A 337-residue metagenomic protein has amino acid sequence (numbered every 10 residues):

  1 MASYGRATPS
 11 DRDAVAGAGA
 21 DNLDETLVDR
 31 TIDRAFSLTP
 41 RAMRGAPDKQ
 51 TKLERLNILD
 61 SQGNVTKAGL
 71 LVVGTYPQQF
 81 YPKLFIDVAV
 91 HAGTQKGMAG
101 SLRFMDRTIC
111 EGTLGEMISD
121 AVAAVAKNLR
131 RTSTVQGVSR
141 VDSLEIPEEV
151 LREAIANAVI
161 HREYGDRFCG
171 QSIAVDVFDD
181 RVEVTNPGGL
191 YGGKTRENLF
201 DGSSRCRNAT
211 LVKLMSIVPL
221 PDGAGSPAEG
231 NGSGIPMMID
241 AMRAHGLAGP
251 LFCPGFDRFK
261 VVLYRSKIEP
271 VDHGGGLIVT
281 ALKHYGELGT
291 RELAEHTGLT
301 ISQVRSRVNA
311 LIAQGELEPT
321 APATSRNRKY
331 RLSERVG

Functional and structural regions predicted by a protein language model:
M1-N186, Y191-G193, E197, D201-S203 (+1 more regions): Active-site helix-to-loop segments that bind/position phosphate- or nucleotide-bearing substrates and donors across
L27, P270-T297: Short amphipathic alpha-helical interface segments
L56, A68, Y285, Q314-G315: Alpha-helix C-caps/helix-loop-beta hinges
D180-P227, K267-H273: Glycine-rich/acidic phosphate-handling loop/turn and adjacent ATP-lid/helix of nucleotide-binding kinase/ATPase domains
A224-I268: Long, low-complexity, charged/polar intrinsically disordered regions in eukaryotic proteins
A248, I312-P322: A short, conserved structural fragment
D272, P319-G337: Short, cationic-aromatic polyanion-contact patches
L299-I312: Short amphipathic alpha-helical interaction segments
